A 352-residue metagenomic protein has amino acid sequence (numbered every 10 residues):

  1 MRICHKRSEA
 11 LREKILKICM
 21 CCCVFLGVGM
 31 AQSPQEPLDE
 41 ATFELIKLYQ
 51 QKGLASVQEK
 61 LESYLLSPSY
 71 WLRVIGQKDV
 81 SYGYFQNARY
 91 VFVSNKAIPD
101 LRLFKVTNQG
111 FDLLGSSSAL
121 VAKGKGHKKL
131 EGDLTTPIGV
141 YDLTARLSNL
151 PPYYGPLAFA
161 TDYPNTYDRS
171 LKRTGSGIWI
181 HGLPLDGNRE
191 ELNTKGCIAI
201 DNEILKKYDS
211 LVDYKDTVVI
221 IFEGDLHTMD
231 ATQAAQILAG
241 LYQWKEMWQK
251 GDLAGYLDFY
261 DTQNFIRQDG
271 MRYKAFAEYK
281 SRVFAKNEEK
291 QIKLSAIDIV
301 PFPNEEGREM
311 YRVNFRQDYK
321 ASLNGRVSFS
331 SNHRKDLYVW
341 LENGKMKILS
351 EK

Functional and structural regions predicted by a protein language model:
M1, C23-V24, Q32-E36: N-terminal secretion targeting segments of exported proteins
C4-C19: Bacterial N-terminal signal peptides that target proteins for export
C19-G27: Bacterial N-terminal signal peptides
A31-I138, D142-Y153, A158-S176, L183-K195 (+1 more regions): N-terminal pre-domains immediately preceding structured catalytic cores
I200: A conserved hydrophobic position in a structured secondary element of the catalytic/binding core that shapes
